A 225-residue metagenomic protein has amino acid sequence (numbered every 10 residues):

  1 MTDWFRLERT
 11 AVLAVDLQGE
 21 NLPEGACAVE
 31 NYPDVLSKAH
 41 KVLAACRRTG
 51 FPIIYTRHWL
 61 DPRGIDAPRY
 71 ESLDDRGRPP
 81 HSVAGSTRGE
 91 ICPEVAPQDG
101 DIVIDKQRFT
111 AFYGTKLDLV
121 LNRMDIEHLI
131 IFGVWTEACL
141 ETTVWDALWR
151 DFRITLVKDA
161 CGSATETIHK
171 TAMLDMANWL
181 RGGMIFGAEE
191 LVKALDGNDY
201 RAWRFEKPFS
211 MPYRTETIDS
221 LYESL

Functional and structural regions predicted by a protein language model:
M1-A11, K41-T49, D74-L225: Active-site-adjacent betaalpha module
A11-Q18: Acidic-leg catalytic submotif of subtilisin-like serine proteases
A14, F51-H58, R63: Short beta-strand segments at enzyme active-site cores
L17, H58, D159: Active-site loop/turn elements of alpha/beta-hydrolase fold enzymes, especially the short glycine-/histidine-rich
E20-E24: Short acidic, Gly/Ser-rich segments with clustered Asp/Glu that frequently serve as metal-coordination loops in enzyme
G25-Y32: Short glycine-enriched, charge-decorated loop/helix-capping segments at active-site entrances that position
I65-G77: Aromatic- and acidic-residue-enriched segments that line the glycan-binding/catalytic groove of carbohydrate-active
